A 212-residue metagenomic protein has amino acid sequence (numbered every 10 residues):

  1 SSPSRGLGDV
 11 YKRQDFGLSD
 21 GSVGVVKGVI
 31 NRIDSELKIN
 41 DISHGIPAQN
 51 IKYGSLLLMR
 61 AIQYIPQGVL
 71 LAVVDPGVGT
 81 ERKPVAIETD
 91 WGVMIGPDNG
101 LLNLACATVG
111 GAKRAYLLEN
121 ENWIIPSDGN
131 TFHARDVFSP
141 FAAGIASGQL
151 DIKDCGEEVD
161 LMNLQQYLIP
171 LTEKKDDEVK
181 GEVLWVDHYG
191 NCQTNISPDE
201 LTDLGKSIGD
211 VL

Functional and structural regions predicted by a protein language model:
S1-Y11: Single conserved hydrophobic/aromatic residue that forms the stacking wall/gate of nucleotide- or nucleobase-binding
D9-G45: N-terminal glycine-rich anion-binding loop in soluble enzyme alpha/beta folds
K12, L70-A72, L184: Residue-level marker for buried hydrophobic side chains located in beta-strands that build the well-ordered beta-sheet
F16-D20, G77-G79, V186-C192: Short acidic, Gly/Ser-rich segments with clustered Asp/Glu that frequently serve as metal-coordination loops in enzyme
G21, I33-E36, P47-Y53, Y64-V74 (+1 more regions): Active-site histidine-anchored catalytic micro-motif
V25-V29, L57-R60, L104, P140-G144: Alpha-helical scaffold segments in soluble metabolic enzymes
G111, I125-I196, E200, G205: Anionic-ligand-binding alpha/beta catalytic cores of soluble enzymes and soluble regulatory domains that recognize
G209-L212: Short conserved beta-strand and strand-loop elements enriched in small hydrophobics with frequent Asp/Gly
